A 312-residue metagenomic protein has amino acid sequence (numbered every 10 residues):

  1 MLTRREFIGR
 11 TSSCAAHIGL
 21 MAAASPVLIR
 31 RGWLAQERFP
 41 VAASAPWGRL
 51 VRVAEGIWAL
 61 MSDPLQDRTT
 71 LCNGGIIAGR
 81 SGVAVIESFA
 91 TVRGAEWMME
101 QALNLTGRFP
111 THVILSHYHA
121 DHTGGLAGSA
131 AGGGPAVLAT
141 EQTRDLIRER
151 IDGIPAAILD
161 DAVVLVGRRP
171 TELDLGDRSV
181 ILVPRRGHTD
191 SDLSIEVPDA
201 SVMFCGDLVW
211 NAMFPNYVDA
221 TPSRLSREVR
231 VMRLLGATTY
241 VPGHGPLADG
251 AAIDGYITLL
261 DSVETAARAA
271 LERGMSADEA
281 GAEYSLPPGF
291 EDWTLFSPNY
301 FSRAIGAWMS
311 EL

Functional and structural regions predicted by a protein language model:
M1-A22: N-terminal secretory signal peptides and thylakoid transit peptides that target proteins across membranes
A22-L60: C-terminal segment of N-terminal export signals and the immediately downstream linker at the start of the mature
Q36, R52, Q142-R185, T189-S191 (+2 more regions): Metallo-beta-lactamase
V51-Q101, S194-G206: Conserved beta-strand hairpin/beta-sheet module of binuclear metal-dependent hydrolase folds, prominently
G82-A84, S88-V92, S179, V183-A269: Metallo-beta-lactamase
E100-D174: Active-site HxH/HxHxD metal-binding segment of metal-dependent hydrolases
A266-S297: Binuclear metal-ion centers of metallo-dependent hydrolases, dominated by the metallo-beta-lactamase
W293-L312: Short, amphipathic C-terminal "tail helix"
